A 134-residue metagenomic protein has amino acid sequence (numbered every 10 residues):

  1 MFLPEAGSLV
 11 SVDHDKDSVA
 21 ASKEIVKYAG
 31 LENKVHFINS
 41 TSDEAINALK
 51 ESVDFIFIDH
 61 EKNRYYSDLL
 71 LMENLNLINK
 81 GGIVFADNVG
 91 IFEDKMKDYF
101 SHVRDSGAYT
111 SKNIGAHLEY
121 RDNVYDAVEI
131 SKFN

Functional and structural regions predicted by a protein language model:
M1-E5: Conserved SAM-binding loop of SAM-dependent methyltransferases across substrates and taxa, primarily the Class I
A6, V53, N79-G81: A general structural motif
G7, K34-H36, G82, Y109: Short, conserved active-site loop motifs that form the nucleotide-linked donor/cofactor pocket
S8-D13: Conserved SAM-binding motif I beta-strand of class I
D15-S52: S-adenosyl-L-methionine
E51-I58, I83: Short SAM/SAH-binding signature in class I
D59-N63: Switch II (G3) loop of P-loop NTPases
R64-N134: C-terminal substrate-binding/active-site "lid" region of AdoMet-derived donor-dependent transferases
